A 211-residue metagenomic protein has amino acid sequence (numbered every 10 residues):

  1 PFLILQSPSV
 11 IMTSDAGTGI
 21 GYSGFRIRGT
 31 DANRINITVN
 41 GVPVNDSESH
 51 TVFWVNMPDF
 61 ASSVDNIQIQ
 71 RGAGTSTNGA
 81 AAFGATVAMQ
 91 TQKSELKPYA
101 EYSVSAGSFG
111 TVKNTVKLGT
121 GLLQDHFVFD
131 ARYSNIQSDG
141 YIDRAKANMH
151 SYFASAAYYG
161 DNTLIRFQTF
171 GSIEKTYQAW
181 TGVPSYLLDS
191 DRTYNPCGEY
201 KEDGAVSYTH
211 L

Functional and structural regions predicted by a protein language model:
F2, R26, Q68, A88 (+2 more regions): Outer-membrane beta-barrel architecture
F2-P43, D65: Extracytoplasmic beta-strand/coil segments of soluble accessory domains associated with Gram-negative outer-membrane
S14, G74-N78, V104-A106, Y141-D143: Outer-membrane beta-barrel domain signature
R34, V44-D46, G74-T77, S138-G140: Short beta-strands and strand-coil junctions in structured, solvent-facing domains, enriched
P43-R71, Q90, L187, T193: Short acidic/polar hinge/loop motifs at secondary-structure boundaries that mediate gating or recognition
P58-S103: A beta-strand signature from Gram-negative outer-membrane beta-barrel systems, especially the internal plug domain
A106-Q137, I142-D191, N195-V206: Transmembrane beta-barrel wall of Gram-negative outer-membrane proteins
T209-H210: Conserved small/polar residues in nucleotide/adenosyl-binding loops
